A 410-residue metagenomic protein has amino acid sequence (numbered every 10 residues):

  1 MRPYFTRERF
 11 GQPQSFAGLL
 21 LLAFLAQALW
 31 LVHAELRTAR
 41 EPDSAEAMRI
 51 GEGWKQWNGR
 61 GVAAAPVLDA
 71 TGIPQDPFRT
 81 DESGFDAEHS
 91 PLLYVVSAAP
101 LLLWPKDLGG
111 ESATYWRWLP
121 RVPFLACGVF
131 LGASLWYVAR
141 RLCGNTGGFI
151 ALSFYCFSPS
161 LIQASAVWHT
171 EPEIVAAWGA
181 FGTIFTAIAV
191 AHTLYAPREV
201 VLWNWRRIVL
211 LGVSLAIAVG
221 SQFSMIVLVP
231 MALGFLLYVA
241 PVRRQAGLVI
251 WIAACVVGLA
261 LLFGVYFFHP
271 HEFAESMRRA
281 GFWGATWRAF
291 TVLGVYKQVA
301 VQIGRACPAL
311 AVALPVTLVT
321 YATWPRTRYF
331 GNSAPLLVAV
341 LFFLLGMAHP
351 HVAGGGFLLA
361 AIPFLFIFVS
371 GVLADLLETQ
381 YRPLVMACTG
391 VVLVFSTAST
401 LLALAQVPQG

Functional and structural regions predicted by a protein language model:
Y4, A191-Y195, V227-V257, T323-T327 (+2 more regions): Perimembrane helix-loop-helix junctions
G18, G110-E111, L135-S158, W178 (+1 more regions): Transmembrane-helix signature of polytopic, membrane-embedded enzymes that assemble or transfer cell-envelope glycans
A23-F24, A151-C156, F185, L215 (+1 more regions): Short helix- or helix-capping micro-motifs that position conserved polar/aromatic residues at function-defining sites
T114, W118-L142, G182-T186, V316-A322: Transmembrane-helix motifs of polytopic, lipid-linked glycan transferases
R140, T183-R207, A218, L373-L376: Membrane-interface transmembrane helices that cradle and orient dolichyl/undecaprenyl
A166-V175, G354-G355: Short acidic/glycine- and proline-prone juxtamembrane loop motifs at membrane-interface regions of multi-pass membrane
L237, R305-Y329, V340-F343: Hydrophobic, aromatic-rich transmembrane alpha-helices and their immediate juxtamembrane boundary segments
Y238, L248-V292, F395-V407: Membrane-lumen/periplasm interface segments of specific transmembrane helices in polyprenyl phosphate-linked
